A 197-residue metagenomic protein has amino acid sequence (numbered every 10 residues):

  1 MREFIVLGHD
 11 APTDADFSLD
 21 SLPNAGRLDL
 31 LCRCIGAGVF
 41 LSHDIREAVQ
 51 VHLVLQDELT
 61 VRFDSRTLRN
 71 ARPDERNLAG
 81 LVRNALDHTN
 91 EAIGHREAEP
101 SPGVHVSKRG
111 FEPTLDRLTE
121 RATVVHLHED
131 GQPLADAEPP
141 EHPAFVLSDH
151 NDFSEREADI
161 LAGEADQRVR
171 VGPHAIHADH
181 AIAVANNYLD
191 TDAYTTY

Functional and structural regions predicted by a protein language model:
M1-H126: RNA substrate-binding interface of SAM-dependent RNA methyltransferases
S21-P23, L68-N70, H142, A162 (+2 more regions): General N-terminal targeting signals
D29, L147-E155, A175-D179: Short, amphipathic alpha-helical segments
F111, Q132-L134, A175-A178: A short acidic, often aromatic-flanked loop/helix-cap motif at beta-alpha or helix-coil junctions that lines enzyme
R121-A122, E141-H142, A165: Short, well-ordered alpha-helix to beta-strand connector turns
H128-L161: Strongly charged, low-complexity linkers/loops
R156-Y197: Structured adenosyl-cofactor binding patch, chiefly the S-adenosyl-L-methionine
